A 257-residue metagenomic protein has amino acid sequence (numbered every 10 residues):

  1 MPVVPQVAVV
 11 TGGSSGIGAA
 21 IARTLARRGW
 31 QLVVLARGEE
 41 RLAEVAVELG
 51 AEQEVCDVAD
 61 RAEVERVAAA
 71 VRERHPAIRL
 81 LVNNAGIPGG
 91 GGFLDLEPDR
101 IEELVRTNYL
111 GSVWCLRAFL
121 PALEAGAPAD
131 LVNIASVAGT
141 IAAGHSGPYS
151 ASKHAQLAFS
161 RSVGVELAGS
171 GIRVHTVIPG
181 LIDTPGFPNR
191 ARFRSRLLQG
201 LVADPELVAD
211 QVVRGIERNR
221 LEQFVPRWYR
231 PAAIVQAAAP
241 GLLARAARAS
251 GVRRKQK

Functional and structural regions predicted by a protein language model:
S14-S15: Conserved glycine-rich cofactor-binding loop
R28-A43: Conserved glycine-rich Rossmann-like NAD(P)H-binding loop of the short-chain dehydrogenase/reductase
C56-R66, P98: The beta1-alpha1 cofactor-binding region of Rossmann-like NAD(H)/NADP(H)-dependent oxidoreductases
G92-F93, E97-E102: Substrate-binding pocket helix/loop in short-chain dehydrogenase/reductase
L116, S152: Active-site helix of classical SDR
S136: Residue(s) in the substrate-gating loop at a strand-loop-helix junction that position the organic substrate next
T176, R196-A232: C-terminal helical subdomain
